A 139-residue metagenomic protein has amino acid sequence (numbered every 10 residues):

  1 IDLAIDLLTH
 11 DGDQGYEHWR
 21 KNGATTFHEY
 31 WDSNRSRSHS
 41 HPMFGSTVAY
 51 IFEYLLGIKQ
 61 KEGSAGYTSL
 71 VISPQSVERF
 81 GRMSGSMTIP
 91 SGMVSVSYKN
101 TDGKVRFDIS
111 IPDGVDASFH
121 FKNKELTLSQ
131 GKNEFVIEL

Functional and structural regions predicted by a protein language model:
D2-L139: Non-catalytic C-terminal accessory modules of carbohydrate-active enzymes
